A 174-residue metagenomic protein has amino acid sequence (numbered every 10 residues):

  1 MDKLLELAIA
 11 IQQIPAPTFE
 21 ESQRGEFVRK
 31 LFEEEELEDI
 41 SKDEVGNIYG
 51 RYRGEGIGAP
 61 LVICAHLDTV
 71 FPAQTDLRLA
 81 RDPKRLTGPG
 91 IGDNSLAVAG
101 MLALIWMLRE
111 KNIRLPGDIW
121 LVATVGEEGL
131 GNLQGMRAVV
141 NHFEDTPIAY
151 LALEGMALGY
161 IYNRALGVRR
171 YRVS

Functional and structural regions predicted by a protein language model:
D2-T87: Acidic/His- and Gly-rich active-site-bordering loop/insert found across diverse amide/peptide-bond hydrolases
Y52, V173-S174: Short beta-strand-to-loop capping motifs
G90-V173: Acidic/histidine-rich catalytic neighborhood of metal-dependent amide-processing enzymes
